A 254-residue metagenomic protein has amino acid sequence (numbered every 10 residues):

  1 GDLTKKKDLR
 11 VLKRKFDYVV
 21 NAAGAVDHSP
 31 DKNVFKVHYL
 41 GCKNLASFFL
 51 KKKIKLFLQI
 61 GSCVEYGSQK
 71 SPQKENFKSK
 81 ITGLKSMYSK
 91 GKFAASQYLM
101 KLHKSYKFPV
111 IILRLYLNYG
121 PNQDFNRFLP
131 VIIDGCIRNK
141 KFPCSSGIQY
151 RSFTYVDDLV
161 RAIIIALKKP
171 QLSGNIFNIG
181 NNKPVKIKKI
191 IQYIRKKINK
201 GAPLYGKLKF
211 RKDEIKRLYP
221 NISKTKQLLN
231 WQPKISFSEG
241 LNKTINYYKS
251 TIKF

Functional and structural regions predicted by a protein language model:
L3-V37: NAD(P)H-binding glycine-rich loop region in Rossmannoid oxidoreductase-like domains and their noncatalytic homologs
T4, Y18, N33-N44, T82 (+2 more regions): Glycine-rich NAD(P)-binding loop of the Rossmann-fold in SDR/ketoreductase-type enzymes
V19-A23, F57-C63, L113-L115: SDR active-site strand-loop-helix element
K36-K43, K55, K78, F93-A94 (+1 more regions): Conserved internal alpha-helix in NAD(P)-dependent oxidoreductase domains
N44-M87: Conserved Rossmann-fold NAD(P)-dependent oxidoreductase catalytic core, especially the SDR/UDP-sugar
E65-G67, S86-M87, I111-F128: Flexible, glycine-rich beta-alpha linker
G83-I111, I137: Active-site Tyr-X1-5-Lys
C136-F254: C-terminal substrate-binding subdomain of Rossmann-fold SDR/epimerase-dehydratase oxidoreductases
